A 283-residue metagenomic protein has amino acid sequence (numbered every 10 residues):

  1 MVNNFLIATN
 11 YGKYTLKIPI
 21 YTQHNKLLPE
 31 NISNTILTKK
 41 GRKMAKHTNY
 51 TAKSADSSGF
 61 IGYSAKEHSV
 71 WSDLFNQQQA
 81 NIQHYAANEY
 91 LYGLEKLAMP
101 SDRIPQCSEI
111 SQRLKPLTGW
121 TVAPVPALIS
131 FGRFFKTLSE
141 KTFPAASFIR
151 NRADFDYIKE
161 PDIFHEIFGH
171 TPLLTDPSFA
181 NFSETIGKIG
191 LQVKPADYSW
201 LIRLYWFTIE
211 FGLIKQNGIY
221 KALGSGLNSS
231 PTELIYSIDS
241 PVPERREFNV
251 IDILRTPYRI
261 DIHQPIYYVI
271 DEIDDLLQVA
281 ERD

Functional and structural regions predicted by a protein language model:
G12-T15, T22: Short hydrophobic alpha-helical segments enriched in small aliphatic residues
I36-D176, D252-R255, P265-D283: The feature captures two recurrent sequence modes
A153-Q278: A contiguous, surface-oriented mixed alpha/beta subdomain in the mid-to-C-terminal portion of proteins that forms
